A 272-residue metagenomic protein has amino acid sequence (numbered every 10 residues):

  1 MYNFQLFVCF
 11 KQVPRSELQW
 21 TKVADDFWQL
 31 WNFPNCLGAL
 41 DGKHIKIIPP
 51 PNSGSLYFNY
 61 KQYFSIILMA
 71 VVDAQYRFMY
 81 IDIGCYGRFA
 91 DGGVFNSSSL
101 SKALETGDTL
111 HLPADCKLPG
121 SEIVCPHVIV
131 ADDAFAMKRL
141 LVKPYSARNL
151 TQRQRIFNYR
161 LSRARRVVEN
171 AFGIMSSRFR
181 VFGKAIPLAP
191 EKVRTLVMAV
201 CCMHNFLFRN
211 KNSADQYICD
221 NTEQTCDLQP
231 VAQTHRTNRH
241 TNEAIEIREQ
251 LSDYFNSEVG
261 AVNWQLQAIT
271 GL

Functional and structural regions predicted by a protein language model:
M1-L272: Short, polybasic Lys/Arg-rich linear motifs in disordered N-terminal/cytosolic regions
